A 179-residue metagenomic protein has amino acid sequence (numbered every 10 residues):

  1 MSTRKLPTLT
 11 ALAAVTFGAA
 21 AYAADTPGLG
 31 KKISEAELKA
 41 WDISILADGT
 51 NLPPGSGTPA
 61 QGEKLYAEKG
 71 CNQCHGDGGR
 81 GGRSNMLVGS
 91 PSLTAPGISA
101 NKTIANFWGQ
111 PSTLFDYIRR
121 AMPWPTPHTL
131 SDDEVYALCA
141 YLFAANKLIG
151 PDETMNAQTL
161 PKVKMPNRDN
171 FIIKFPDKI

Functional and structural regions predicted by a protein language model:
M1-L9: Bacterial N-terminal signal peptides that target proteins for export
T10-A11, A21: Cleavable N-terminal signal peptides
T16-A20: N-terminal signal peptide c-region/cleavage motif recognized by signal peptidases
T26-G49, A100, P125-I179: Flexible coil segments in periplasmic/lumen-exposed cytochrome c-class electron-transfer proteins
E37, T58, G70, Q110 (+2 more regions): Stable alpha-helical elements in mature extracytoplasmic
L38-A47, P53-V88: Sequence/structural segment immediately N-terminal to covalent heme-attachment motifs in c-type and related
S44, L65-N72, D77-G78, S90 (+2 more regions): Structured segments of extracytoplasmic/periplasmic soluble domains in secreted or envelope-associated proteins
E63, G76-P123, A157: Gly/Gly-Pro-rich "capping" loops immediately C-terminal to redox-active cysteine motifs in periplasmic/lumenal
